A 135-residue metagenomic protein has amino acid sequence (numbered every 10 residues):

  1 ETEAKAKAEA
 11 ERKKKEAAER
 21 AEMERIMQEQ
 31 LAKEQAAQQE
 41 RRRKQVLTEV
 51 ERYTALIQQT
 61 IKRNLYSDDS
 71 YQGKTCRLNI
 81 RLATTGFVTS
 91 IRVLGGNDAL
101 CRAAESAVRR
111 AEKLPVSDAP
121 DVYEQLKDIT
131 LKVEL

Functional and structural regions predicted by a protein language model:
E1-L47: Intrinsically disordered, low-complexity, charge-biased segments
A4, R102-E105: A broad detector of short, well-ordered amphipathic alpha-helices that serve as recognition/interaction surfaces
R25, E29, D98, E112-L114: Flexible, active-site-adjacent loop/turn segments at secondary-structure boundaries
L31, Q35, A104, D118-P120: Solvent-exposed, flexible loop/coil residues
Q35, R41-N79: Extracytoplasmic/periplasm-facing segments of secreted or lipoprotein envelope proteins
I61, S70-N97, V108: Short tight loops/turns at secondary-structure junctions
Y66-Q72, S106-L135: Short, positively biased Gly/Pro-containing turn/loop motifs at secondary-structure boundaries
